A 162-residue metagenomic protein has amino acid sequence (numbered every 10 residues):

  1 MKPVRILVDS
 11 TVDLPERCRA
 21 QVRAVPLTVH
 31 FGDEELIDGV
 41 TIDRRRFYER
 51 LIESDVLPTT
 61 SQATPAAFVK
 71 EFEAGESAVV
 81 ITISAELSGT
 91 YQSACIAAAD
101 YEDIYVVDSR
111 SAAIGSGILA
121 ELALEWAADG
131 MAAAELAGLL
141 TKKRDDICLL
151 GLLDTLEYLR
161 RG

Functional and structural regions predicted by a protein language model:
M1-R5, S54-P58, I81-T82, E157-R161: Short linear motifs at secondary-structure transitions and domain/linker junctions
K2-V4, S10-T28, E34, T90 (+3 more regions): Mixed-charge interfacial surface used for oligomerization/domain docking and macromolecular partner engagement
V8, T82-S84, D108: Short beta-strand segments
T28-V29, T82: Short, histidine-centered active-site or binding-site loop motifs used for metal coordination, general acid-base
E34-D103: Class I S-adenosyl-L-methionine
